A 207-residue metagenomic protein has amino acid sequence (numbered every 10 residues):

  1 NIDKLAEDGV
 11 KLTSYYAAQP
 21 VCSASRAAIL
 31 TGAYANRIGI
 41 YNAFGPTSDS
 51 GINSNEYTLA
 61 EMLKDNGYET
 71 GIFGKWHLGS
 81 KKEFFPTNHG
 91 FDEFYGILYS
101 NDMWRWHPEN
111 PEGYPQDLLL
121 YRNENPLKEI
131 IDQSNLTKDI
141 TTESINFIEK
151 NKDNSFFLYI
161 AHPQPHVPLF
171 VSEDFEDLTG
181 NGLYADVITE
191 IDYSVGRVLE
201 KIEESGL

Functional and structural regions predicted by a protein language model:
N1-L207: Formylglycine-dependent sulfatase
